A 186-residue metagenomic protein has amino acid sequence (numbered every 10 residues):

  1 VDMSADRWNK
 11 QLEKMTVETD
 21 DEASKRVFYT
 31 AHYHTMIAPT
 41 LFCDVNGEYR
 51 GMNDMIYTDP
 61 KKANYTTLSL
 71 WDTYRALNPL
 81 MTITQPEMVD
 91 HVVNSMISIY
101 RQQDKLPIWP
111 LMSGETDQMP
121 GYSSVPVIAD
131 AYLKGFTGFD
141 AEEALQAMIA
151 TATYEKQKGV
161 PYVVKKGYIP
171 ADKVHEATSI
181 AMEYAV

Functional and structural regions predicted by a protein language model:
V1-N64, S98, K105-I108, T137-G138 (+2 more regions): Acidic/polar, glycine-enriched structural segments that form the non-catalytic walls/loops of the carbohydrate-binding
D2-M3, E22, R26, W71 (+4 more regions): Soluble non-cytosolic domains of exported or imported proteins
L12-D21, N64-T66, L77-T82, G114-E115 (+2 more regions): Second-shell loop/turn segments in exported
T30-C43, T66-V89, P126-F136, Y184-A185: Alpha-helical support elements that line or immediately flank enzyme active sites and cofactor-binding pockets
N53-D54, K62, T66-L70, Y74-R75 (+3 more regions): Long, structured ligand/cofactor-binding scaffold of large enzymes
D59, W71-D72, I169-P170: Short hydrophobic/aromatic segments of transmembrane alpha-helices and their interfaces
M88, N94-V186: Active-site cavity-forming subdomains of large catalytic enzyme subunits
